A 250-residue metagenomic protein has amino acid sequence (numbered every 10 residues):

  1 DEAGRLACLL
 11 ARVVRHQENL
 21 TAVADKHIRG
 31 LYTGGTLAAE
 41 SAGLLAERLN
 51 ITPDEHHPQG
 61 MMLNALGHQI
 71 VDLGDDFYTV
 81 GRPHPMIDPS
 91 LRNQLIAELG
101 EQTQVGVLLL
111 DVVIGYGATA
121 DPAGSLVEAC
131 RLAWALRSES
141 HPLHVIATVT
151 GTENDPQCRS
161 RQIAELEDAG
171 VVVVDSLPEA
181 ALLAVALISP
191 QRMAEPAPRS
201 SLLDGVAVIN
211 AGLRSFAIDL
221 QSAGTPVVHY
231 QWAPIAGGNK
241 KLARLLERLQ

Functional and structural regions predicted by a protein language model:
D1-E2, L31-A39, G60, G74-F77 (+3 more regions): Glycine-rich beta-alpha junction loops
D1-L20, V174: Internal gly/pro-rich beta-alpha loop/helix module that stabilizes soluble enzyme cofactors or their anionic handles
G4-L6, P89-R92, Q104, G115-A133 (+4 more regions): Metallocofactor- and cofactor-centric catalytic cores in central/energy metabolism, strongly enriched
H16-I28, L37, A197-P198, L203: Structural motif
A22-V23, G100-G106, R137-H141: Glycine-rich phosphate/diphosphate-binding loops that line cofactor/substrate pockets in enzymes
A24, G30-A97, Q102: Short glycine-cluster motifs
L66-P83, L143-I146, Q162, P196-S201: Gly-rich Lys/Arg/Thr-decorated short loops/hinges at beta-loop-alpha junctions or inter-strand turns that position
I70-D72, V107-D111: Structural motif
